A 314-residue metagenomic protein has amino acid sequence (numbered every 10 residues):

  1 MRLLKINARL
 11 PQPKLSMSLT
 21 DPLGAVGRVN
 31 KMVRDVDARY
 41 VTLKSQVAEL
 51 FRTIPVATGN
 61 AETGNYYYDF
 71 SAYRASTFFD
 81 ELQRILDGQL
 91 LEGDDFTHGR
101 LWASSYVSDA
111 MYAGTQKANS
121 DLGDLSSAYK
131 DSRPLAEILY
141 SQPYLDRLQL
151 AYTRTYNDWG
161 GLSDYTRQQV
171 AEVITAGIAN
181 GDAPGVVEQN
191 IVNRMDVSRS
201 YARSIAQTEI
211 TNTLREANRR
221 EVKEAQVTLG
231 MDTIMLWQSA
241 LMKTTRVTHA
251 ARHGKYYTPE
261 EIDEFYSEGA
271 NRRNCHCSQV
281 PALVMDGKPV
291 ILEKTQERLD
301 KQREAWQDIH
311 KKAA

Functional and structural regions predicted by a protein language model:
M1-R194, D286-A314: N-terminal leader/targeting and assembly helices and adjacent pre-domain segments
V197, Y201-E297: Acidic, glycine-rich two-metal-ion catalytic cores of nucleic acid-processing enzymes
